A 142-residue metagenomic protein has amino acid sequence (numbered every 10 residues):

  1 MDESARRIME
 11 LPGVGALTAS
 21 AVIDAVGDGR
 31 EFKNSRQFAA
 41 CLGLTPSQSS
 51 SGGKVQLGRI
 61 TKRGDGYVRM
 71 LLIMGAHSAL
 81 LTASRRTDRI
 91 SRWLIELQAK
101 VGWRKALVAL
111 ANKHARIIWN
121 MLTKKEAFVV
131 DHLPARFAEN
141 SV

Functional and structural regions predicted by a protein language model:
M1-V142: A detector of single, family-specific signature residues that are central to catalytic or substrate-handling motifs
